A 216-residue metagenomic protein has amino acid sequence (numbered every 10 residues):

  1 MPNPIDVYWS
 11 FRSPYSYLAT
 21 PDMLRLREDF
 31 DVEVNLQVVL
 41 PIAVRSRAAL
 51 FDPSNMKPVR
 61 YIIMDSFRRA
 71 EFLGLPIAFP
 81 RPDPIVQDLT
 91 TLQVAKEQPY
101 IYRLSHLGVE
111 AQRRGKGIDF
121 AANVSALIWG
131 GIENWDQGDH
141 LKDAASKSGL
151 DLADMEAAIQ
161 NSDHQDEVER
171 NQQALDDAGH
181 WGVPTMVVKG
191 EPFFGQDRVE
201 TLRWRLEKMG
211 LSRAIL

Functional and structural regions predicted by a protein language model:
N3-D6, R12-V32, D119-L216: C-terminal cap of thioredoxin/glutaredoxin-like
F11, Y17-I128: Structural alpha/beta surface segment adjacent to cysteine/selenocysteine redox centers across thiol/disulfide enzymes
